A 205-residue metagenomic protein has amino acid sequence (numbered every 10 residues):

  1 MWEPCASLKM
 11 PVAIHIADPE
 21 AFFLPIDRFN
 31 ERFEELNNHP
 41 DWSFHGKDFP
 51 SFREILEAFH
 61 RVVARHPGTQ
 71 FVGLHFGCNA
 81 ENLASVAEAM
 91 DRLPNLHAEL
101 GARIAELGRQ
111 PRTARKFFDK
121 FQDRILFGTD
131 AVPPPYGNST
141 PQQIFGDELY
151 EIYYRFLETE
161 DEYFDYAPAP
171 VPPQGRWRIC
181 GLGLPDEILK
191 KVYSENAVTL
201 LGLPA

Functional and structural regions predicted by a protein language model:
M1-S85: Divalent metal-binding pocket/active-site signature
R53-R61, Q70-A205: H/E-rich (His + Asp/Glu) clusters that bind or coordinate divalent metals
